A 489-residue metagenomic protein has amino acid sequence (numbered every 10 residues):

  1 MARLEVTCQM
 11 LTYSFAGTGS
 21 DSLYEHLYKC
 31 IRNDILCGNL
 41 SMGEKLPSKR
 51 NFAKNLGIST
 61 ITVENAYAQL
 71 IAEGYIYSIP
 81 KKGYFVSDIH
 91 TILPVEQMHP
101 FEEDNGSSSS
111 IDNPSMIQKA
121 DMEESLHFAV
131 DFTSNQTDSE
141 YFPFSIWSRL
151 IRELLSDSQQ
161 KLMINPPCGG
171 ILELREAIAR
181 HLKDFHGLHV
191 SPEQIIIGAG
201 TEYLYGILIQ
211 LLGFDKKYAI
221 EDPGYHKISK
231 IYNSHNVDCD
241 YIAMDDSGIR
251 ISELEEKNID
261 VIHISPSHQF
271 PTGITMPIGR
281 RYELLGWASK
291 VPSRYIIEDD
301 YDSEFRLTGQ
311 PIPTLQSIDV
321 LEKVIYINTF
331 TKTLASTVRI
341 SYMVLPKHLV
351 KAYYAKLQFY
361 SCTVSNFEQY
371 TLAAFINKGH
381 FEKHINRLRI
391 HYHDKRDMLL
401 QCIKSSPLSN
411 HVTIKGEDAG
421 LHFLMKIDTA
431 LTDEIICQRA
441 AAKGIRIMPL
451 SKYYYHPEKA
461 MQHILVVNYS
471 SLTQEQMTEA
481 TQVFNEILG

Functional and structural regions predicted by a protein language model:
M1-L154, H348, Q358-S365, A373-I376 (+7 more regions): N-terminal basic, amphipathic alpha-helical segments
K81, S317-A352: Active-site PLP attachment segment
I151-L154, S158-P292, E304, Q310-I318 (+2 more regions): Conserved core of the PLP fold type I
I196, P313-T314, Y354, L372 (+1 more regions): Catalytic cores of nucleotide-enabled group-transfer and carboxylate-activating enzymes in metabolic and assembly-line
D238, R294-Y295, I445-R446: Residue-level detector of anion-binding/catalytic polar loops
D299-D300: Walker B catalytic acidic pair
Y342, Y370-N377: Helix-loop "lid/cap" segments that line or gate small-molecule binding pockets
A352, N386-M398: A non-catalytic, amphipathic alpha-helix used as a structural packing/dimerization or gating element in enzyme scaffolds
